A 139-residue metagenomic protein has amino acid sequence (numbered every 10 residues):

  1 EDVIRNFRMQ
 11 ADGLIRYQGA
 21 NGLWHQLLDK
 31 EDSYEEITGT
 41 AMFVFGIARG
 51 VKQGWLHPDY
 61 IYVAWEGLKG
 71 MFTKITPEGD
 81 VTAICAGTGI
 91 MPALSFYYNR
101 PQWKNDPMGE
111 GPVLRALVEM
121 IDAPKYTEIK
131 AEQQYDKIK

Functional and structural regions predicted by a protein language model:
E1-L27: Oxyanion-binding "anion nests"
N21, E31, G39: Anionic-ligand binding region
L28-Y34: A short beta-alpha structural unit
E35, A41-K139: CBM-like carbohydrate-recognition segments
